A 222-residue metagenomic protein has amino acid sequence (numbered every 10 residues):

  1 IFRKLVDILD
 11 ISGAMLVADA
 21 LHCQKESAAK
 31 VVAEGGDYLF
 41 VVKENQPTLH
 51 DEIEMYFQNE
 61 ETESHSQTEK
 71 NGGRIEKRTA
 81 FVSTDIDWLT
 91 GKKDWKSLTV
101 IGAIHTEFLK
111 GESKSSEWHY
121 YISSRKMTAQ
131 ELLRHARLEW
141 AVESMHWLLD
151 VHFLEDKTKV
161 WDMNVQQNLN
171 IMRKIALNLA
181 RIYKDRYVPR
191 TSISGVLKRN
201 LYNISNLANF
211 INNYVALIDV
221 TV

Functional and structural regions predicted by a protein language model:
I1-A18, C23-E26, V188, V222: Conserved, well-structured functional cores that handle cations and Mg-NTP chemistry
I8-D10, K30-A33, G111-K114: Solvent-exposed alpha-helices and their adjacent loops that cap or buttress functional pockets in soluble metabolic
M15-C23, Y38, Y121, V142-H146 (+1 more regions): Short, conserved catalytic/metal-binding motifs centered on acidic residues
A18-E26, K30-V31, N164, A176 (+1 more regions): Short, positively charged, Gly/Tyr-enriched micro-motifs that form contact patches at catalytic or ligand/partner
A28-G36, Q58: Short, surface-exposed basic-aromatic patches at helix termini and helix-loop junctions that form
F40-W140: An anionic, glycine-rich sequence signature occurring as long contiguous blocks
S66, L149-V222: A short, flexible helix-boundary coil/loop motif
